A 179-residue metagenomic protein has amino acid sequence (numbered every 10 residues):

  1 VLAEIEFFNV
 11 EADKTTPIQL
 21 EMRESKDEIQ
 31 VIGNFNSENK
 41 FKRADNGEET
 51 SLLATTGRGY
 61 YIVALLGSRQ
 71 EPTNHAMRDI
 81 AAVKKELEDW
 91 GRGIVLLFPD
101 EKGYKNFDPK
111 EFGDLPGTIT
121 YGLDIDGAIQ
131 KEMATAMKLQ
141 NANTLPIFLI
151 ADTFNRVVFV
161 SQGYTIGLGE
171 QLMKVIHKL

Functional and structural regions predicted by a protein language model:
L2-R23: Structured interaction patches on ligand/partner-binding surfaces of diverse proteins
P17-L53: N-terminal "domain-start" segment that seeds a small globular fold
I18-G33, T144-L179: Thiol-/selenol-based redox modules, centered on thioredoxin-like and closely related oxidoreductase domains
E38-Y61, R78-A82, E86: A short beta-strand-turn-helix
Y61, P72-P116, G127-M133: Structural microenvironment flanking redox-active thiols in thiol-disulfide oxidoreductases
I62-V63, F148: Hydrophobic beta-strand anchors of alpha/beta hydrolase catalytic cores
P116-T120, T135-L149: Structural micro-motif
